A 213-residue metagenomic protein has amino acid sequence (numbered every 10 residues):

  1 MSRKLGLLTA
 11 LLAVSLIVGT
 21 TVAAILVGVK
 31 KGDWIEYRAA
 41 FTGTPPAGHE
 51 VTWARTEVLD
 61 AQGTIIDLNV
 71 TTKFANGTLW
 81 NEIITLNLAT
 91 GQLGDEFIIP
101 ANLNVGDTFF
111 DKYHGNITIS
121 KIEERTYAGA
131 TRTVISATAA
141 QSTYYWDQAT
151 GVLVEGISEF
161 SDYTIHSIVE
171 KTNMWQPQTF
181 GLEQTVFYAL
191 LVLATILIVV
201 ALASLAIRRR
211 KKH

Functional and structural regions predicted by a protein language model:
M1-G32, G151, Q176-H213: Secretory targeting signatures
A23-Y188: Acidic, serine/threonine-rich low-complexity disordered tracts
